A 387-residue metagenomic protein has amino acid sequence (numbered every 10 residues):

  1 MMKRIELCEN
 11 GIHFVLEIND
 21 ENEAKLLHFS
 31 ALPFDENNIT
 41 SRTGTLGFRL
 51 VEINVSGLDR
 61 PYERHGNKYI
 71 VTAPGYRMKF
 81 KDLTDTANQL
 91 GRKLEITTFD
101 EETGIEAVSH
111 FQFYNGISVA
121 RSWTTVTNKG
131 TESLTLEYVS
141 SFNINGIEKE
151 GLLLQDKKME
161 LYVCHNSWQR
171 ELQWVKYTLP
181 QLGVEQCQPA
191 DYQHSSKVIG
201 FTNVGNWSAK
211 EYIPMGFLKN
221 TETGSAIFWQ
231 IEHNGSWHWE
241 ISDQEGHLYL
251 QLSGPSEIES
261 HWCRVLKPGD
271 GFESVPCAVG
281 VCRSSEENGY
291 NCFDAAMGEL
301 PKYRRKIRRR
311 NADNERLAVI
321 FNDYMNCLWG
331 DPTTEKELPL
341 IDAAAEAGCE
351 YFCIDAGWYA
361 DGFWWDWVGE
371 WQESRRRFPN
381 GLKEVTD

Functional and structural regions predicted by a protein language model:
M2-Q244, S260: Polysaccharide-binding surfaces and accessory modules of carbohydrate-active proteins
Y114, G280-A318: Terminal connector regions
W123, S133, G271-E273, A318 (+1 more regions): Beta-sheet entry/capping signal
G235, P255-I258, P268: Carbohydrate-interacting/catalytic domains
L248-H261: Short, structured beta-strand/loop micro-motifs enriched in basic residues and often containing a Trp
R264-R283: Short Pro-Gly-centered flexible turn/kink motifs
A312-D387: Aromatic-lined carbohydrate-binding/catalytic grooves of carbohydrate-active enzymes
